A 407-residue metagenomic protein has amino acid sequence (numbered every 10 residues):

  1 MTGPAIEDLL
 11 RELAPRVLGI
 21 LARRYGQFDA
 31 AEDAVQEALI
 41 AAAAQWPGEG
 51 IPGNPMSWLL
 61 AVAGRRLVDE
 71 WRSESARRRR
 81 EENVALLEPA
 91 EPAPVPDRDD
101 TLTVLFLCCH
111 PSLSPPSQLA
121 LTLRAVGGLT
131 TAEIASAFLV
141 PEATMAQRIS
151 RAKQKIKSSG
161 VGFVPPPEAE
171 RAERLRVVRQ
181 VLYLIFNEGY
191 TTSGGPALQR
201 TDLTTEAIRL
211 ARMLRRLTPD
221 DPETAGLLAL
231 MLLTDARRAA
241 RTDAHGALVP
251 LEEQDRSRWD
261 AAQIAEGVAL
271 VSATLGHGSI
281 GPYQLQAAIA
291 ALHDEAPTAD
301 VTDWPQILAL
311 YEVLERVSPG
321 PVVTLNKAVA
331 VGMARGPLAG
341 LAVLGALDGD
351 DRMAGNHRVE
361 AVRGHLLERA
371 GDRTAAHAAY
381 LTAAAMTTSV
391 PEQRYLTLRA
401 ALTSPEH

Functional and structural regions predicted by a protein language model:
M1-G19, D29, A172-Q180, L184: A short, charge-rich alpha-helical start-of-domain segment used by transcription regulators
L9-F28, A41-Q45, W71, F106 (+3 more regions): Amphipathic, Lys/Arg- and hydrophobic-enriched alpha-helical face
D33-I40, G53-R65: Structural recognition of an alpha-helix C-terminal capping motif at a helix-to-coil junction
L60-E82: Arg/Lys-rich amphipathic alpha helix in sigma70-family domain 2
E74, R78-E133, V140-E312: Amphipathic helix-loop-helix modules that constitute alpha-helical solenoid scaffolds
L227, M231-T234, Q286, A290 (+4 more regions): "A position-specific structural signal for the A-helix of alpha-solenoid helical repeats
D235, T298-V301, A334-R335, A370 (+1 more regions): Structural motif corresponding to the intra-repeat A-B loop/turn of tetratricopeptide repeats
